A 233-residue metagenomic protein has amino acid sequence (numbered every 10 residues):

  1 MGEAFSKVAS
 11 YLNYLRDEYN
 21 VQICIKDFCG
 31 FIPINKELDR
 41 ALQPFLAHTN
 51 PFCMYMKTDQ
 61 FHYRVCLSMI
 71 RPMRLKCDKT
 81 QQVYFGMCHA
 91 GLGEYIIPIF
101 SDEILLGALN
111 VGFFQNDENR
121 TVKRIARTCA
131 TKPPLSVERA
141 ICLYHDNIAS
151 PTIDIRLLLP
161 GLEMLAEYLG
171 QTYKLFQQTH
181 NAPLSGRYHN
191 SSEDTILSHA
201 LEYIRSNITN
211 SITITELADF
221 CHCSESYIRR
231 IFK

Functional and structural regions predicted by a protein language model:
M1-Q22, G107-S185: Juxtadomain coupling helices with adjacent low-complexity linkers
G2, A9-G91: Structured interaction and signal-relay segments at domain junctions
Y84, H89-I99, R124: A short beta-strand signature within small-molecule sensing/ligand-binding domains used in signal transduction
E94-P98, L105-G112: Short hydrophobic beta-strand segments that form the core of ligand-binding sensory/regulatory domains
S185-Y188, I204, S211-T215, D219: Pre-Walker A segment
H189-A200: N-terminal positioning helix adjacent to the helix-turn-helix/winged-helix DNA-binding module
H199-I212, I231-K233: Basic, amphipathic alpha-helical hairpins
T215-K233: Basic/polar phosphate-binding segments, predominantly the helix-turn-helix DNA-binding elements of transcriptional
